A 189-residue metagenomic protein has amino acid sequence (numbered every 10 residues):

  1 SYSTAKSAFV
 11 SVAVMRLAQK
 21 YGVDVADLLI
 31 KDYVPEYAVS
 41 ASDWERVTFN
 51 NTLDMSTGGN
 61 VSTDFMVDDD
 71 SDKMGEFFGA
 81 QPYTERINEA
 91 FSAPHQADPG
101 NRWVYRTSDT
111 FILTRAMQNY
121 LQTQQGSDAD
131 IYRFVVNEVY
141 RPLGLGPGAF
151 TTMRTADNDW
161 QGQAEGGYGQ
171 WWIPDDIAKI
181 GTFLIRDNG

Functional and structural regions predicted by a protein language model:
S1, K31-Y33: Ser/Thr/Asn(+Pro)-rich, low-complexity disordered segments
Y2-A8, W103-T107, G167, W171: Short, conserved micro-motifs enriched in small and acidic residues
Y2-V25, T52, L113-M117, I177-I180: Active-site SXXK
A5, F9, W44, I131 (+2 more regions): Short, glycine/acidic-rich beta->alpha junctions
V14, P147-T151, G162-G167, A178: Extended hydrophobic/aromatic segments used for targeting, binding, or gating
D32, V39-L145, P174-A178, F183-R186: Active-site-adjacent helix/loop patches that line small-molecule binding or acyl-intermediate pockets
D69-F77, T152-G169: Carbohydrate-binding/catalytic loop surfaces
